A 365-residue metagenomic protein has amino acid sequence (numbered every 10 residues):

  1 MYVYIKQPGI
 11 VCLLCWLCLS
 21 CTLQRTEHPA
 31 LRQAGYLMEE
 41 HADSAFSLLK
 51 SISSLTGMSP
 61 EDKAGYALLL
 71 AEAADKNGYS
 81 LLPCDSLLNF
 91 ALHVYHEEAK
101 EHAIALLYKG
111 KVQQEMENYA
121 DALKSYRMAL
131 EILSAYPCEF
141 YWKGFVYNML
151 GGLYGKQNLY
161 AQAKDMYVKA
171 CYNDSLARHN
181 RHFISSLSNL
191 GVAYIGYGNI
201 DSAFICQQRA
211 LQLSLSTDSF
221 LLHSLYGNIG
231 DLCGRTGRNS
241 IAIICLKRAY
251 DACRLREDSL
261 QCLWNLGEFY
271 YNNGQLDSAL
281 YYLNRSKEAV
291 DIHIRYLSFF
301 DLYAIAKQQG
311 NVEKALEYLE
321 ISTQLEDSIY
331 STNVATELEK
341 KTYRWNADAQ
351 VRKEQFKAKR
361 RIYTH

Functional and structural regions predicted by a protein language model:
M1-A45, Y108, L150, N189 (+2 more regions): Bacterial Sec-dependent N-terminal signal peptides
C21-N89, E97-E101: N-terminal leader/linker segments that initiate helical-solenoid repeat arrays
Q24, E61-K63, K100, Y141 (+4 more regions): Residue signature of alpha-solenoid helical repeat architecture, marking inter-repeat boundaries and helix-start
R25-F46, L82-D85, D277-L280, N284-H365: Hydrophobic positions within repeat-based interaction scaffolds
Y36-S51, N77-F90, N118-M128, Y160-V168 (+3 more regions): Helix-turn-helix repeat elements of alpha-solenoid scaffolds
K50-L55, N89-V94, M128-A135, V168-R178 (+5 more regions): Amphipathic alpha-helical segments of tetratricopeptide repeats
L68-L69, D75, I104-E115, Y141-K156 (+4 more regions): Conserved alpha-helical positions within TPR/SEL1-like repeat arrays
N77-G78, M116, Q157, A177 (+4 more regions): Structural motif corresponding to the intra-repeat A-B loop/turn of tetratricopeptide repeats
